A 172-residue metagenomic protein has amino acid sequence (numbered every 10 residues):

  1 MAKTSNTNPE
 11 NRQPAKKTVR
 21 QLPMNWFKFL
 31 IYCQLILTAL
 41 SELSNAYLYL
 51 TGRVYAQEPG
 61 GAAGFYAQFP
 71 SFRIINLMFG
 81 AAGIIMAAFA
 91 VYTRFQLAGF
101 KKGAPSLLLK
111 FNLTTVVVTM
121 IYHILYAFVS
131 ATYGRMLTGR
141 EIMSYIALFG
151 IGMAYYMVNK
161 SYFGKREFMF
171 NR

Functional and structural regions predicted by a protein language model:
A2-R172: Topology signature of small-to-medium multi-pass alpha-helical membrane proteins
